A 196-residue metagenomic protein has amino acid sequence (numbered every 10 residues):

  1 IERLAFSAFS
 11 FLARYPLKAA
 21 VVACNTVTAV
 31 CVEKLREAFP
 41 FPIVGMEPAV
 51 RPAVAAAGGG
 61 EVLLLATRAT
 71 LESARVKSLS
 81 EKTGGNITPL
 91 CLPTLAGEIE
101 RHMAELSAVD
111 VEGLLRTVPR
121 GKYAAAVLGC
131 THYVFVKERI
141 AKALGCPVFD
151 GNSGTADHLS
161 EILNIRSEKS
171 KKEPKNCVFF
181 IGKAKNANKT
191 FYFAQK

Functional and structural regions predicted by a protein language model:
I1-K196: Non-catalytic structural scaffold of enzyme domains
